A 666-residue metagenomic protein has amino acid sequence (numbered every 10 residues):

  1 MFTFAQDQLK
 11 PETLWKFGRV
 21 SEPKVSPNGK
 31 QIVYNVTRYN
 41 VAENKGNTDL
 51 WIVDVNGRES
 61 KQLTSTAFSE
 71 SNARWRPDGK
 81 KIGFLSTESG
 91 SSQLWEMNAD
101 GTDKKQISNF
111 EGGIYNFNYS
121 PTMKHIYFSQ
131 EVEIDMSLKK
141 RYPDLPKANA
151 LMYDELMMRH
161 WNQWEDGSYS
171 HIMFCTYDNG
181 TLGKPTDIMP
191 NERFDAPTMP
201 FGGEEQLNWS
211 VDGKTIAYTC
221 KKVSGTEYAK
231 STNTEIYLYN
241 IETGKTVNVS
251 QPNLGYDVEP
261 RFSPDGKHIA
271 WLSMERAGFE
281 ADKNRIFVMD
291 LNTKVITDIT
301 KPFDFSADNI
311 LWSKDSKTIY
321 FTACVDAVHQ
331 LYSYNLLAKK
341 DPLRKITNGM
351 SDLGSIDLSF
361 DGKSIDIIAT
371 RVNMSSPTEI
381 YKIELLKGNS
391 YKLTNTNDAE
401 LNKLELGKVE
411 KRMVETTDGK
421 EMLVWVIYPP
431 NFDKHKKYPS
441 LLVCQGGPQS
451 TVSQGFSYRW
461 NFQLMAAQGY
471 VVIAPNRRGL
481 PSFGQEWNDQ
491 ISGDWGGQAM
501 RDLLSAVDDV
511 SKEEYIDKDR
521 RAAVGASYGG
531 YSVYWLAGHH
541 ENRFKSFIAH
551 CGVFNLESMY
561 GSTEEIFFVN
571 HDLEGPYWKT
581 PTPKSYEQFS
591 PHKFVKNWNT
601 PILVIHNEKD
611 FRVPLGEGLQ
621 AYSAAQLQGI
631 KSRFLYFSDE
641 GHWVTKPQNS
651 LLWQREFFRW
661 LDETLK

Functional and structural regions predicted by a protein language model:
M1-L9: Bacterial Sec-dependent N-terminal signal peptides
E12-T48: Beta-strand-rich domains and repeat architectures in extracellular enzymes and scaffolds, especially beta-propellers
G18-I32, A67-L85, K104, E111-I126 (+12 more regions): Conserved beta-propeller blade repeats
A42-T48, E88-S92, W164-S168, E227-T234 (+3 more regions): Short, solvent-exposed loop/turn segments at conserved positions within beta-propeller repeat blades
T48, E131-N191, T219-K222, Y228-E235 (+3 more regions): Predominantly five- to eight-bladed beta-propeller fold
D54-R58, N98-T102, Y177-T181, N240-G244 (+3 more regions): Short loop/turn segments that connect beta-strands within beta-propeller blades
S224, A277, K387, T396-D519 (+3 more regions): Cap/lid segment of the alpha/beta-hydrolase catalytic domain
N461, A466, A474-K666: Active-site-proximal cap/loop segments of hydrolase catalytic domains
